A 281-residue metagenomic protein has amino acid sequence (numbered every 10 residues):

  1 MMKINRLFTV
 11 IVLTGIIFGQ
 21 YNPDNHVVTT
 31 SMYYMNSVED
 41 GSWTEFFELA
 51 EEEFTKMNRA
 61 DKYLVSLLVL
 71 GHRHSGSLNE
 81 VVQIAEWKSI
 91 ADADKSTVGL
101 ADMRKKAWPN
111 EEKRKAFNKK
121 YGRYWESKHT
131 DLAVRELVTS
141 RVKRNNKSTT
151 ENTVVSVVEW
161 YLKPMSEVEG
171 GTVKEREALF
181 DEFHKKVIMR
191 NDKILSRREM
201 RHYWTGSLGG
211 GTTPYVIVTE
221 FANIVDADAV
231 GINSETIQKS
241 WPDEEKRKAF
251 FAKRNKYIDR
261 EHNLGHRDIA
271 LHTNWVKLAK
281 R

Functional and structural regions predicted by a protein language model:
I4-I16: Sec-dependent N-terminal signal peptides
G19-W108, E112-W241, K248-R281: Short S/T/G/P-rich N-terminal loop/turn motif that feeds into the first structured element of a domain
